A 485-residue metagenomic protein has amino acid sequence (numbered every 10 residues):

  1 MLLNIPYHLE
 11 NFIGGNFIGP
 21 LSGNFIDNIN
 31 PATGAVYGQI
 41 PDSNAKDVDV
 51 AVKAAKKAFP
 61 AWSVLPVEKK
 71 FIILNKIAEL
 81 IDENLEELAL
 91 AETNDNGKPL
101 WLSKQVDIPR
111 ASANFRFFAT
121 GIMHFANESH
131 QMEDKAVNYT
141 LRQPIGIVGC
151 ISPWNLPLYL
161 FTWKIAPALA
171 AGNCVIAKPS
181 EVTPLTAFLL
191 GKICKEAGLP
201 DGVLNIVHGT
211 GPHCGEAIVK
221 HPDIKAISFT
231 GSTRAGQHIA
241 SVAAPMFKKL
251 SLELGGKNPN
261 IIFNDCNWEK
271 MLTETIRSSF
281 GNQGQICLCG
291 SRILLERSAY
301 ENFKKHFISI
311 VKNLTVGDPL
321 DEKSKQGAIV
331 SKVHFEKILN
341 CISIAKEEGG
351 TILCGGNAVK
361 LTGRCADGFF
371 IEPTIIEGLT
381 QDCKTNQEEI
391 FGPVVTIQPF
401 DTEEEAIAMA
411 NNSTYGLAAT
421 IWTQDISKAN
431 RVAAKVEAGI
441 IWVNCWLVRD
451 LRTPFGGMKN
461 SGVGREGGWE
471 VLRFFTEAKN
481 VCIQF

Functional and structural regions predicted by a protein language model:
M1-A32: Hydrophobic face of amphipathic alpha-helices that form TPR/SEL1-like repeat modules and related alpha-solenoid
G15, G34, K70, E92 (+10 more regions): Residue-level signal for inorganic ion chemistry
T33-Q39, I224, I261, T315 (+2 more regions): Conserved C-terminal structural/oligomerization subdomain of aldehyde/semialdehyde dehydrogenase
A35-F125, K135: Glycine-rich loop-to-alpha-helix module at the N-terminal edge of alpha/beta enzyme cores
Y37-S43, A58-V64, C150, N260-F263 (+5 more regions): Short, well-ordered beta-strand elements within core beta-sheets of diverse protein domains
F59, S63, A78-L85, A89 (+18 more regions): Structural signal for hydrophobic packing residues in well-ordered secondary-structure cores of soluble enzyme domains
N127-K270, F400: Rossmann-like NAD(P) dinucleotide-binding subdomain of oxidoreductase/dehydrogenase enzymes
A226, R234-T380, V443: ALDH superfamily catalytic-core signature
